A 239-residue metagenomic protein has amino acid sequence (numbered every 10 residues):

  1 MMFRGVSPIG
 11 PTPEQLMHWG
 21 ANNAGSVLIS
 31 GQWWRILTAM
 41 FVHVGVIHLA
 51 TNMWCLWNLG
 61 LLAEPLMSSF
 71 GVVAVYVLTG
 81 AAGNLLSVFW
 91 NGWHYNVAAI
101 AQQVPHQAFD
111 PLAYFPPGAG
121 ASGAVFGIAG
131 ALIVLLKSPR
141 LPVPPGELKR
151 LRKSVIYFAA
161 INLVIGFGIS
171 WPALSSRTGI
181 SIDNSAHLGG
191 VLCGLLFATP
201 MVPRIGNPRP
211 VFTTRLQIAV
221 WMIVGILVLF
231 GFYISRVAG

Functional and structural regions predicted by a protein language model:
M1-G239: A detector for small-residue-rich transmembrane helices and their helix-helix packing motifs
